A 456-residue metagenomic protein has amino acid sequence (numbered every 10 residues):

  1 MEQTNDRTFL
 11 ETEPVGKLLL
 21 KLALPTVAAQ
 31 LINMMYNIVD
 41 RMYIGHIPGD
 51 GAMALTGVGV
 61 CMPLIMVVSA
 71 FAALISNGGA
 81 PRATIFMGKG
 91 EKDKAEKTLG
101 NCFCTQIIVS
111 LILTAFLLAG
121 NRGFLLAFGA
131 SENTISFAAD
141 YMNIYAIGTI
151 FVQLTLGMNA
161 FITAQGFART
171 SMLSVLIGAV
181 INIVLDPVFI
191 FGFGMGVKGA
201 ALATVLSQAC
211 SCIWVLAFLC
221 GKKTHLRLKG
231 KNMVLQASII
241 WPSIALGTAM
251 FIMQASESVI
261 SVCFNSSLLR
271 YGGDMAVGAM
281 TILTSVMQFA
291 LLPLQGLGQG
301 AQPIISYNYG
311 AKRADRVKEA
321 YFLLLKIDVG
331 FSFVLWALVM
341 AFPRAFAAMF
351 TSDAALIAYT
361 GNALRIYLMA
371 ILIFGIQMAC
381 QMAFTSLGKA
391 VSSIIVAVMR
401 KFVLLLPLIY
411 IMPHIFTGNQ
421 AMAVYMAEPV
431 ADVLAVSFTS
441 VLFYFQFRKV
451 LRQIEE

Functional and structural regions predicted by a protein language model:
M1-A23, A83-I150, G192-G247, I305-A370 (+1 more regions): Short alpha-helical transmembrane segments in multi-pass integral membrane proteins
T26, Q30, M42, P81 (+16 more regions): Transmembrane alpha-helix boundary and packing residues in multipass membrane permease domains and related
V27-P81, Y145-V152, W241-N308, D328-W336 (+3 more regions): Transmembrane helix-bundle signature of multi-pass secondary active exporters and lipid flippases
N33, N37, R41, G45 (+10 more regions): Juxtamembrane/transmembrane-helix interface segments of polytopic membrane transporters
M35-I38, H46-I47, A52, F86-K89 (+6 more regions): Helix-loop interface residues and adjacent transmembrane-helix termini in multi-pass membrane transporters, primarily
L55-A115, V152-S171, A279-P343, F374-V396: Small-residue-rich hydrophobic transmembrane alpha-helices
S76, Y145-T163, S171-A179, A200-I213 (+4 more regions): Short runs within selected transmembrane alpha-helices of multi-pass transporters and secretion channels
S131, F167-A168, G196, G273 (+2 more regions): Short loop-to-helix capping motifs
